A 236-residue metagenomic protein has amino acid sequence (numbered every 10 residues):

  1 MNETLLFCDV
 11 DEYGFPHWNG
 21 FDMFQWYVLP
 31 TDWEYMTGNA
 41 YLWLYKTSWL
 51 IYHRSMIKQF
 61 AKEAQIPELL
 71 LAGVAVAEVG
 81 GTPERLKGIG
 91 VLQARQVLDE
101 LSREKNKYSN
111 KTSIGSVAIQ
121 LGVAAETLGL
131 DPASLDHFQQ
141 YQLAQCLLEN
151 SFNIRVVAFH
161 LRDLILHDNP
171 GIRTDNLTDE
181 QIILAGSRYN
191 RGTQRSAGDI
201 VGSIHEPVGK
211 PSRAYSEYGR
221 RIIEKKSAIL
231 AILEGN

Functional and structural regions predicted by a protein language model:
M1-D32, S48, N110-K111, A124-N236: Non-catalytic cell-wall polysaccharide-engagement segments
G20-S109, S151, L166-N176: Export/targeting segments at the very N-terminus of extracytoplasmic proteins
G73, G115-A118: Structural recognition of the beta-strand scaffold that forms the well-ordered cores of secreted hydrolase catalytic
A77, I119-G122: Short loop/turn segments at strand-loop or loop-helix junctions that form parts of catalytic or ligand-binding pockets
